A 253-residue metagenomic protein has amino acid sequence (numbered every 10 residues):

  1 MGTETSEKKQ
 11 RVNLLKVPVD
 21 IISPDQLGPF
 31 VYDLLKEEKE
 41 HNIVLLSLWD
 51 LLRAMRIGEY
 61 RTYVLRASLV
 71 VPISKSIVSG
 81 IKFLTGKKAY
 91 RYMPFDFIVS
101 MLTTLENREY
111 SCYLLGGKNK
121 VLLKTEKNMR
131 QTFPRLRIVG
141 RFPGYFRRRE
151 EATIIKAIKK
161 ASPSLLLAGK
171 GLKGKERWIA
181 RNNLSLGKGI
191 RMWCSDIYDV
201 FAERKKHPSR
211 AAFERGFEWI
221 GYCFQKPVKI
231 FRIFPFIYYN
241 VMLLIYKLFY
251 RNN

Functional and structural regions predicted by a protein language model:
M1-Y90: N-terminal nucleotide/polyanion-binding subdomain common to many enzyme families
G28, L122-L123, E150-E151, G174-I179: Short, well-ordered alpha-helical microsegments
E40, Y110, L186-I190: A short helix->loop->beta-strand "cap" motif at the edges of active sites that frequently abuts
L48-L51, S76, K170-G174, I197: Short glycine-rich anion-binding loops that position phosphate/pyrophosphate groups of nucleotides and phosphorylated
S76-I81, T85, P208, A212-N253: A transmembrane-helix-recognition feature enriched in membrane-embedded lipid enzymes and envelope glyco-/phospholipid
V78-A157, A161-S162: Conserved beta-alpha
P143-R147, G187-Q225: Short, flexible loop segments at boundaries between secondary-structure elements
I158, S162-L172: Proline-aspartate-enriched helix->loop->beta-strand connector
